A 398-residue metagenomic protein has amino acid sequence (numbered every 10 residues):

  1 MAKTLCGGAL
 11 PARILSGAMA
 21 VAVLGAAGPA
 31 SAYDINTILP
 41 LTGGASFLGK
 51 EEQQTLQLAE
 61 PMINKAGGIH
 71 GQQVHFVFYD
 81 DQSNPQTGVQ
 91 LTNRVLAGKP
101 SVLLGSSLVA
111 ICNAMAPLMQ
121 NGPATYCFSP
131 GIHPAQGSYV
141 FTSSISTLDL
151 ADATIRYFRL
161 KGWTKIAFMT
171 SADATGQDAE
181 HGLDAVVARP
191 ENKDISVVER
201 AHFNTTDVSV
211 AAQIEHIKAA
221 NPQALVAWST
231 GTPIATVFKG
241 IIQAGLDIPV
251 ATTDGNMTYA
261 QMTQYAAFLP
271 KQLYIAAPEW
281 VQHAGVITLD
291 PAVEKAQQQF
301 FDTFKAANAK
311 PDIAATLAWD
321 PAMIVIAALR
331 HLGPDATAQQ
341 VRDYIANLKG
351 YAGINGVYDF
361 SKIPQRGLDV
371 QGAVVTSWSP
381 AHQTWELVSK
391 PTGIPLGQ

Functional and structural regions predicted by a protein language model:
A27-P29: N-terminal signal peptide c-region/cleavage motif recognized by signal peptidases
Y33, Q54-F76, A188-I195: Signal peptide-proximal N-terminal region of secreted/periplasmic/extracellular or secretory-lumen proteins
D34, F47-Q54, I69-P134, S143 (+2 more regions): Beta-alpha junction/loop-to-helix N-cap segments that form part of ligand/metal-binding clefts
N36-Q57, Y79-P85, L108, S171-D178 (+3 more regions): Extracytoplasmic "Venus flytrap"
Q90, S138-G245, P291: Extracellular/periplasmic Venus flytrap/periplasmic-binding protein
V95-S107, Y126-F128, A167-T170, N221-G231 (+3 more regions): Periplasmic-binding protein-like
I241-W319, V388-L396: Extracellular/periplasmic periplasmic-binding protein-like sensory domains
T303-T316, I326-T384: Segments of small-molecule ligand-sensing domains
